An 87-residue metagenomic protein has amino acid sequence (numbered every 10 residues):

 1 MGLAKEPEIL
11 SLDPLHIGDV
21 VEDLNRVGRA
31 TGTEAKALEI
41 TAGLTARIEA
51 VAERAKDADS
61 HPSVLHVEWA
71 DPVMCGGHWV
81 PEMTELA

Functional and structural regions predicted by a protein language model:
G2-P72: Extracytoplasmic substrate-binding proteins
H78-A87: Alpha-helical, coiled-coil/dimerization segments enriched in small aliphatic residues
